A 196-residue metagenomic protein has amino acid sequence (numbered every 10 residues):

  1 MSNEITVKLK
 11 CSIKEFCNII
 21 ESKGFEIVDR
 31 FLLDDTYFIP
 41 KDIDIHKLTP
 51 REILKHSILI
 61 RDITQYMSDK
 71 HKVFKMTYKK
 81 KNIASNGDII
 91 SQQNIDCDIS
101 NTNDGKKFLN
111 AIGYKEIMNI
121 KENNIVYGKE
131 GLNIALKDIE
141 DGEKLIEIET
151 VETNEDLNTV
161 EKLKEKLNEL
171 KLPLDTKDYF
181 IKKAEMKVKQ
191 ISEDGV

Functional and structural regions predicted by a protein language model:
M1-G131, P173-V196: N-terminal strand-loop-strand beta-hairpin
L9, D98, D141, E152-D156: Short capping loops/turns at secondary-structure boundaries
L33, E149, E161, E165-N168 (+1 more regions): Proteins with a high burden of low-complexity, intrinsically disordered sequence enriched in S/T/G/P/A and R, requiring
I60-D69, I146-T159: Short, surface-exposed, charge-dense and proline/glycine-enriched linear segments
A135-T153, K162-K166: Extended, acidic-biased charged interface segments
T153-K183: Mixed-charge, glycine-accented linear interaction segment located at domain edges/termini
